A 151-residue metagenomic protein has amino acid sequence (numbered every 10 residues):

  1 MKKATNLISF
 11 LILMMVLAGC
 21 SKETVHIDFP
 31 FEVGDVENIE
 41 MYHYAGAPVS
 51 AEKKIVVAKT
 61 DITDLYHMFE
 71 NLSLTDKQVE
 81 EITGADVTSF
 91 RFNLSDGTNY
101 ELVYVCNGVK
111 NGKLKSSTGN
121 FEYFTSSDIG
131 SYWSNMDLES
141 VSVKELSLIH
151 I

Functional and structural regions predicted by a protein language model:
M1-A18: Sec-dependent bacterial lipoprotein signal peptides
C20-L148: Function-determining sites in protein domains
